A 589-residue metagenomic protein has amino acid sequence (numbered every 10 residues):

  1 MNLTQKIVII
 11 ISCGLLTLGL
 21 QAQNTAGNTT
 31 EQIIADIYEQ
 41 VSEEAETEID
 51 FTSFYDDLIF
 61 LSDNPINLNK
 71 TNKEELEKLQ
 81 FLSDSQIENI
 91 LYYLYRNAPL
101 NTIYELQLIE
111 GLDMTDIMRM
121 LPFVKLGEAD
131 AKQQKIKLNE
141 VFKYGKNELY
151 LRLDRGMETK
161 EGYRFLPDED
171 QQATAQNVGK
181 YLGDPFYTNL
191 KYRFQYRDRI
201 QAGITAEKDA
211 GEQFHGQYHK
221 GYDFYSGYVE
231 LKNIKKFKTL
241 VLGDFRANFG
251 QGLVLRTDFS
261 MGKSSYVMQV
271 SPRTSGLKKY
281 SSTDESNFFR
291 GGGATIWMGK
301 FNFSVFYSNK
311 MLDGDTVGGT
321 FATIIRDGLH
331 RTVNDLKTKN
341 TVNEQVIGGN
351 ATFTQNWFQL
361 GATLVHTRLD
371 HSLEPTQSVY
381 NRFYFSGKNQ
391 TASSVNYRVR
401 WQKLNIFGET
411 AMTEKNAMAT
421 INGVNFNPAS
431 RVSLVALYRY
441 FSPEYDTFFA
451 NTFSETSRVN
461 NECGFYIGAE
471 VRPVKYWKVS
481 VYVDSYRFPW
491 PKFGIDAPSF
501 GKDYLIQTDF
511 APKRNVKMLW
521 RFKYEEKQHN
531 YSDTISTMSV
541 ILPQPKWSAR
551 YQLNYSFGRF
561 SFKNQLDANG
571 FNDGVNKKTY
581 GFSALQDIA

Functional and structural regions predicted by a protein language model:
M1-I9: Bacterial N-terminal signal peptides that target proteins for export
T4, A22-F214, K220-E230, K235 (+1 more regions): Compositionally biased linear targeting/interaction segments
V8-G19: Bacterial N-terminal signal peptides
A131-Q176, L255, S260-P272, G276 (+7 more regions): Outer-membrane pore/translocation modules
N139-K146, R199, I234-L240, F249 (+6 more regions): Short loop/turn motifs that connect adjacent beta-strands in outer-membrane beta-barrel proteins
Y181-P185, N287-F289, V342-P375, R382-A589: Exposed, low-structure sequence patches enriched in small/polar residues
E207-F224, K278-E285, K337-N340, A411-T413 (+1 more regions): Outer-membrane beta-barrel proteins
H219-D313, R431-T447: Outer membrane beta-barrel
